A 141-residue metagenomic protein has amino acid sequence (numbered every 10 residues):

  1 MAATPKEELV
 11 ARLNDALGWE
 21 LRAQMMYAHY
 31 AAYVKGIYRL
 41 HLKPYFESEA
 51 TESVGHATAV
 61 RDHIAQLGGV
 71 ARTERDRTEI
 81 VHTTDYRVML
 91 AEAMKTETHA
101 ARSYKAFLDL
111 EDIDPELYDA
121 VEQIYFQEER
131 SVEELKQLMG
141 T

Functional and structural regions predicted by a protein language model:
M1-T141: Iron-associated oxidoreductase/ferritin-like identity signal
